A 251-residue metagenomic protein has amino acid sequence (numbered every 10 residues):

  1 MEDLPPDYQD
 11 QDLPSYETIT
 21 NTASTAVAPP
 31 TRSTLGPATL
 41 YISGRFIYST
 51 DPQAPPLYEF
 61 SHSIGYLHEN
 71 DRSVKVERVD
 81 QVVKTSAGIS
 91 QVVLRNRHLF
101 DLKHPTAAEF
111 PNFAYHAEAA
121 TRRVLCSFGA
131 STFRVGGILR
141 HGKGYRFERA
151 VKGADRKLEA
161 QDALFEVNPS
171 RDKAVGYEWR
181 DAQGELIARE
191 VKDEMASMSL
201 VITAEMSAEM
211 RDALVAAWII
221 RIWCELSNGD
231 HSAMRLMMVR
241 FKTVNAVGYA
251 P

Functional and structural regions predicted by a protein language model:
M1-A26: Short acidic, low-complexity intrinsically disordered linear motifs used for protein-protein interactions
T20-V244, A250: Cationic, beta-structured binding surfaces that engage anionic biopolymers and membranes
